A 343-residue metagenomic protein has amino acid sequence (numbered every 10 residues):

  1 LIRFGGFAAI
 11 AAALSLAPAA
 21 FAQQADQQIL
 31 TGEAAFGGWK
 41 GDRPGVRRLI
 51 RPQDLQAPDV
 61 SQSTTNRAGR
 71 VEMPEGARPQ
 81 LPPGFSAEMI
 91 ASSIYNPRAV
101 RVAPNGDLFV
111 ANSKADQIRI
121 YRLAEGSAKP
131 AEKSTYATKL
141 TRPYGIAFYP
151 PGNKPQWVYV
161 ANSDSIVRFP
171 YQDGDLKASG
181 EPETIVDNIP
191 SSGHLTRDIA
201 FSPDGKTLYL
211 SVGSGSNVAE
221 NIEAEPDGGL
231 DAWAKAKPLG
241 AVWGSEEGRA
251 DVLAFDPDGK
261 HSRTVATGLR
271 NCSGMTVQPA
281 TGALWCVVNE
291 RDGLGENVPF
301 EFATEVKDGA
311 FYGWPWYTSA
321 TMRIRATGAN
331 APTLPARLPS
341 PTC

Functional and structural regions predicted by a protein language model:
Q28-P83, P155, T196, S214-R263 (+1 more regions): Beta-propeller domain segments
S86, S93-N96, K114, E132 (+7 more regions): Beta-rich catalytic cores
A87-A91, E132-T138, E183-I189, H261-V265 (+1 more regions): A short beta-strand motif characteristic of beta-propeller blades
V100, I146, I199, C272-M275: Hydrophobic core register within WD40 beta-propeller blades
A103-G106, F148-K154, F201-G205, P279-T281: Residue-level detector of Asp-centered blade-edge/turn motifs that repeat once per structural unit in beta-propeller
D107-A111, P155-V160, T207-S211, A283-V287: Conserved beta-propeller blade signature
Y121-A128, F169-K177, D308-Y312: Short loop/turn segments immediately following beta-strands, especially the blade-tip and inter-blade linker loops
A131-K133, A137-Y149, Q156, N162-P203 (+3 more regions): Asp-box/WD-like beta-propeller blade repeats and closely related beta-sheet repeat scaffolds
